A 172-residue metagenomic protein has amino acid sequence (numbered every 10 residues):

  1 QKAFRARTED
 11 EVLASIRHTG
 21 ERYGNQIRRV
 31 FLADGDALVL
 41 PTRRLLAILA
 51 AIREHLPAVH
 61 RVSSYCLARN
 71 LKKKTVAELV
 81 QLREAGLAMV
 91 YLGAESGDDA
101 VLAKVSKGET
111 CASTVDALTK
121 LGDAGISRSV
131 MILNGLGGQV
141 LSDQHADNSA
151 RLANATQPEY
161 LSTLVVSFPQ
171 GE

Functional and structural regions predicted by a protein language model:
Q1-A14: Canonical Radical SAM [4Fe-4S] cluster-binding loop centered on the CxxxCxxC motif and its immediate flanking residues
K2, A37, G97-D99, N134-G137: A short, flexible beta-alpha/helix-coil linker loop
A3, N70, A100-K104, I132 (+1 more regions): Residue-level preference for alpha-helix termini and adjacent loops
F4, L40-P41, K74, G138-L141: Secondary-structure boundary/capping motif
R5, K107-T110, S142: Alpha-helix N-cap/helix-initiation motif
V12, I16, K73-Q81, D143-L152: Short, acidic/polar
G20-D123: Conserved SAM/AdoMet-binding glycine-rich loop
M89, A112-G171: Conserved C-terminal portion of the radical SAM core fold that forms the substrate/S-adenosylmethionine-binding
